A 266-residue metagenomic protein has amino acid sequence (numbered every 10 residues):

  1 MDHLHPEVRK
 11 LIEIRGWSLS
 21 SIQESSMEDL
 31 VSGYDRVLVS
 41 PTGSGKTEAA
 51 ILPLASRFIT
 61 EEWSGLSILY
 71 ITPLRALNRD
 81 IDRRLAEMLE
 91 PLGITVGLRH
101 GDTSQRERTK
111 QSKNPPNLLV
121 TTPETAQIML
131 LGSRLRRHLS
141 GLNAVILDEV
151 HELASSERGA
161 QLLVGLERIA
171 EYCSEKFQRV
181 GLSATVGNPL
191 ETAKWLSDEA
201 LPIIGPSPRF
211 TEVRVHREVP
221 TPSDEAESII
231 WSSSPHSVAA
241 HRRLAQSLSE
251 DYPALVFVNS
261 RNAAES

Functional and structural regions predicted by a protein language model:
M1-V39: Conserved pre-motif I regulatory segment
E28-R36, E48-W63, R84, E167-A170: Walker A/P-loop NTP-binding motif
S32-L38, G65-I68, P116-N117, Q178 (+1 more regions): Pre-Walker A (Motif I) flank of P-loop NTPase domains
S56-I81, E171-K176: Conserved SF1/SF2 helicase motif Ia
L77-H100, K194-A200: Conserved helix-turn-beta segment of the N-terminal RecA-like "Helicase ATP-binding" lobe in SF1/SF2 helicases
T103-V120: Conserved motor-coupling elements within RecA-like helicase/translocase cores
L119, P123-Q127, S133-E175, R179: SF2 helicase catalytic motif II
E167, Q178-E265: Conserved interdomain linker/interface between the two RecA-like ATPase lobes of SF2 helicase motors
